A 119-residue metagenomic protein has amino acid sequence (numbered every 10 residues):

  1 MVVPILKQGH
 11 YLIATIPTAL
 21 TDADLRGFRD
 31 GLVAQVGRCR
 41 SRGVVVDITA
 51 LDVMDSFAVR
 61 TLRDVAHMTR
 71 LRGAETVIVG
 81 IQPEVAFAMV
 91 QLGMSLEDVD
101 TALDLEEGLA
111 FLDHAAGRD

Functional and structural regions predicted by a protein language model:
M1-R29: STAS-typified acidic loop motif
V2-P4, M89, D104: Long, hydrophilic "mature protein body" segments
L25-D30, V59, R63: Short, well-ordered alpha-helical scaffold segments within catalytic/effector domains
F28-V36, G73, E106: Expand to "…catalyze enediolate/carbanion chemistry for C-C bond making/breaking, isomerization, decarboxylation
R38-R42, V46-S95: Amphipathic alpha-helical interaction surfaces in cytosolic regulatory modules
V65, A110-L112, D119: Catalytic cores of nucleotide-enabled group-transfer and carboxylate-activating enzymes in metabolic and assembly-line
D98-G108: Short acidic-hydrophobic, aromatic-tinged amphipathic segments that line or gate anion-handling sites
